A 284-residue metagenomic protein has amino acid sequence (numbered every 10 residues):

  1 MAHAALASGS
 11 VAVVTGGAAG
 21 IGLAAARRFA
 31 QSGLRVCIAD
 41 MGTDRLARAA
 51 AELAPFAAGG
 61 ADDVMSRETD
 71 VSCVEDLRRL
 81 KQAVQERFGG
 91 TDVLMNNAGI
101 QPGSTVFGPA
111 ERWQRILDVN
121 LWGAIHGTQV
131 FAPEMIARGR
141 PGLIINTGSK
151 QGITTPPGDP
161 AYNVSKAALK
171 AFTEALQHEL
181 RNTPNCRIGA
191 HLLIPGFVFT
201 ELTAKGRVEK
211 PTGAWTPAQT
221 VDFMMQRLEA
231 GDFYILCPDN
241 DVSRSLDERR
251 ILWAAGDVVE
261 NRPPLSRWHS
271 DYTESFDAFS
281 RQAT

Functional and structural regions predicted by a protein language model:
A18-G20: Conserved glycine-rich cofactor-binding loop
L34-A49: Conserved glycine-rich Rossmann-like NAD(P)H-binding loop of the short-chain dehydrogenase/reductase
T43-D44, R67-R79, A110: The beta1-alpha1 cofactor-binding region of Rossmann-like NAD(H)/NADP(H)-dependent oxidoreductases
R78, I100-Q114, G158: Conserved mid-core segment of classical short-chain dehydrogenase/reductases
T128, S165: Active-site helix of classical SDR
S149: Residue(s) in the substrate-gating loop at a strand-loop-helix junction that position the organic substrate next
E179-R244: SDR active-site lid
